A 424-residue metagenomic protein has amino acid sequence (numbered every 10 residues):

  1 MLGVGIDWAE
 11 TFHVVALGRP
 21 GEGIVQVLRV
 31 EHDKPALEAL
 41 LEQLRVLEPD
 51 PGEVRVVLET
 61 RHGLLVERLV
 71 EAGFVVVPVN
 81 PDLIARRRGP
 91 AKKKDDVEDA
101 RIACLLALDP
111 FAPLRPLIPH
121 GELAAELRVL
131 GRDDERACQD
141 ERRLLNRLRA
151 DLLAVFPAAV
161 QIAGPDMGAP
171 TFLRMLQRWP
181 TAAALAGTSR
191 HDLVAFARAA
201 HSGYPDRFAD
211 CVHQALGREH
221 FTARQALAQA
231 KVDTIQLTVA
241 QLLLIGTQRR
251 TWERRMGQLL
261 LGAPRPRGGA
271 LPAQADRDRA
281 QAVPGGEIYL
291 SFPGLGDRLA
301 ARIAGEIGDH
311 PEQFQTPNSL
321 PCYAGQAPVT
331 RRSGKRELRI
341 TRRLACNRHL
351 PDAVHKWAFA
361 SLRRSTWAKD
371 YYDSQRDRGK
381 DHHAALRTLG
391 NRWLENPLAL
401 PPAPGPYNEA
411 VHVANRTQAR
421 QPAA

Functional and structural regions predicted by a protein language model:
M1-A424: A detector of single, family-specific signature residues that are central to catalytic or substrate-handling motifs
